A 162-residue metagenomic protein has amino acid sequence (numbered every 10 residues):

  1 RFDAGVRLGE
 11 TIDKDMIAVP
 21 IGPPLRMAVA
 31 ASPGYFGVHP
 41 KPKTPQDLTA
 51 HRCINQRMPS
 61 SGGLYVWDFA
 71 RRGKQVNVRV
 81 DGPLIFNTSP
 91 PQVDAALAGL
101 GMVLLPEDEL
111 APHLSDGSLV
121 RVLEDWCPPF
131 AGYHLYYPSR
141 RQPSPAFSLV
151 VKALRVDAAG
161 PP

Functional and structural regions predicted by a protein language model:
R1-F86: Acidic, Gly/Pro-rich loop/turn segments at junctions of secondary structure
D3-A4, M102, R121: Short, Asp-centered acidic motifs that coordinate Mg2+ and/or phosphate in catalytic or ligand-binding sites
Q46, V93-D94, S148: Alpha-helical segments flanking ligand/cofactor-binding loops in enzyme cores
L48, A95-G99, L114, L135: Hydrophobic residues within well-ordered alpha-helices
R79-D81, L105, L123: Short linear motifs in exposed loops
N87-T88, P106: Short loop/turn segments at beta->alpha junctions
P91-V93, L110: Short, hydrophobic alpha-helical packing/hinge segments within bilobed ligand-binding/sensory domains
E107-D116, V120, W126-P162: C-terminal effector-binding regulatory domain of bacterial HTH transcription factors
